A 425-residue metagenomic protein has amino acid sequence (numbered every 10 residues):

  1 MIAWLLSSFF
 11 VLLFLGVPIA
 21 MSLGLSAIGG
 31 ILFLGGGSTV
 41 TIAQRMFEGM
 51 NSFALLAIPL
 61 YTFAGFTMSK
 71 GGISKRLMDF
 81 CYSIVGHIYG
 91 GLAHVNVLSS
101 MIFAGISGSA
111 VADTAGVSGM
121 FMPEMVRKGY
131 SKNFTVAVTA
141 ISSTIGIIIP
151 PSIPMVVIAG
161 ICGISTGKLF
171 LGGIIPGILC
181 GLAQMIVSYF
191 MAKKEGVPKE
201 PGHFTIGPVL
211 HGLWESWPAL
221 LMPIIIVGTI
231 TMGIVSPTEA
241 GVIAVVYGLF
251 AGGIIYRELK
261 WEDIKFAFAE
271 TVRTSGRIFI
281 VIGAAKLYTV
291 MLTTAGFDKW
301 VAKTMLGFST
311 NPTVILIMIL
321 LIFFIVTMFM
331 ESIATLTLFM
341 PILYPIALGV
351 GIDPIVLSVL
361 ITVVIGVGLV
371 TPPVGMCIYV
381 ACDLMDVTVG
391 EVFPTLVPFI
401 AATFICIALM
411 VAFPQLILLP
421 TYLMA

Functional and structural regions predicted by a protein language model:
M1-A425: Alpha-helical transmembrane segments of multi-pass membrane transport proteins
